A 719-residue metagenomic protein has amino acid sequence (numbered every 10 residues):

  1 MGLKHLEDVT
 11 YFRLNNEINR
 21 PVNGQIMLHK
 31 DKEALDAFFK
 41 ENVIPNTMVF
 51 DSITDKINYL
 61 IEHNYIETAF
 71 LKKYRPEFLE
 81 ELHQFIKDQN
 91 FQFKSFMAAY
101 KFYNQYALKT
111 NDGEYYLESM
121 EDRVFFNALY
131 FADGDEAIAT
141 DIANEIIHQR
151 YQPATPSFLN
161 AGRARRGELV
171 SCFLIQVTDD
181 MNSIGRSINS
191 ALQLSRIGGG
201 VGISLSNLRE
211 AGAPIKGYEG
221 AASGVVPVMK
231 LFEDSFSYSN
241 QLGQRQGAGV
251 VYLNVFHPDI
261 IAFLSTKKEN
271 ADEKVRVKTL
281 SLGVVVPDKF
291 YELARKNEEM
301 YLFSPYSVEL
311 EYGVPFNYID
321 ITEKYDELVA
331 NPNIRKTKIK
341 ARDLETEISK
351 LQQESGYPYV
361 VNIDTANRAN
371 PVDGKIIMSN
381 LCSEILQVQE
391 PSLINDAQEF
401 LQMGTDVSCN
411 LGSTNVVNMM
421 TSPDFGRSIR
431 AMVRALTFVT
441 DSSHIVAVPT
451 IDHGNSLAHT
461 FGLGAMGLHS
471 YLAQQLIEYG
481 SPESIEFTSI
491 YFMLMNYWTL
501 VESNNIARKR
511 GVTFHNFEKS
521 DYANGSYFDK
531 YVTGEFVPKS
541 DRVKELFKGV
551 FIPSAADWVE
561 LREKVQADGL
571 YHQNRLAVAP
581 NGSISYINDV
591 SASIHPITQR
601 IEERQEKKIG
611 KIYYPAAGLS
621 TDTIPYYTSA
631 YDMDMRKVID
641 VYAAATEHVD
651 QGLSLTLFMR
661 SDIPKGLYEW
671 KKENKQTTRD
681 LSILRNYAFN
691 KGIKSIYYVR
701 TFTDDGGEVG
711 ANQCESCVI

Functional and structural regions predicted by a protein language model:
M1-I719: Extended catalytic cores of very large enzyme megasubunits
